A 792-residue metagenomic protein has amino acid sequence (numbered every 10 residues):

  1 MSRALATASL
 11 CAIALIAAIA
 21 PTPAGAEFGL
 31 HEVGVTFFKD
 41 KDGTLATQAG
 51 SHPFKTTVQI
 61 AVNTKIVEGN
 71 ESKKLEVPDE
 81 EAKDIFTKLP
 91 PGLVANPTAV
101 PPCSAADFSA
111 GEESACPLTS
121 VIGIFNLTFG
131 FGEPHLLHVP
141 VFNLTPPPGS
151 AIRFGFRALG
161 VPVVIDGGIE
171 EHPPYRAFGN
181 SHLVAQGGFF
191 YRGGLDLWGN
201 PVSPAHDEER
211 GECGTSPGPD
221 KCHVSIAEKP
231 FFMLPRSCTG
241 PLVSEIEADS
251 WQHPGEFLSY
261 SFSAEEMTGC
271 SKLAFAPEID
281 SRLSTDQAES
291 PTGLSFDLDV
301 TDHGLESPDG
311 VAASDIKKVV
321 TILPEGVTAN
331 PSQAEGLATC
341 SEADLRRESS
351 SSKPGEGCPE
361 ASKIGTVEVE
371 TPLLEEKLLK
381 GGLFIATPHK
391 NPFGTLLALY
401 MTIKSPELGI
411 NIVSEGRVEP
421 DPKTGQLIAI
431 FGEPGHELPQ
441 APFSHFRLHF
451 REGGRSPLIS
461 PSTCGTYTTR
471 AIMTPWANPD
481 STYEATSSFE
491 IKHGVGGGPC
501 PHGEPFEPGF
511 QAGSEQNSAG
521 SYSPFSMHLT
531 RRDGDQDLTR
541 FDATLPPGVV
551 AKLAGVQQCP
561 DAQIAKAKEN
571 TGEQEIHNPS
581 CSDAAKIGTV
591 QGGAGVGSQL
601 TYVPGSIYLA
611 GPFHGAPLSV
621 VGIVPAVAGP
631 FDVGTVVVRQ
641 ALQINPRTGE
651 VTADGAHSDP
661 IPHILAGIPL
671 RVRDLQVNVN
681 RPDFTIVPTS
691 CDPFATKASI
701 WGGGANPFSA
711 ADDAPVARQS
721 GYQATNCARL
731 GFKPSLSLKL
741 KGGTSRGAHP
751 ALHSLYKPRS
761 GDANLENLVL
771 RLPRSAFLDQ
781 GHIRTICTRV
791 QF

Functional and structural regions predicted by a protein language model:
M1-S9: Bacterial N-terminal signal peptides that target proteins for export
A8-A18: Bacterial N-terminal signal peptides
A14, P23-F792: Ser/Thr/Pro/Gly-rich, low-complexity intrinsically disordered stalk/linker tracts of secreted and surface-exposed
